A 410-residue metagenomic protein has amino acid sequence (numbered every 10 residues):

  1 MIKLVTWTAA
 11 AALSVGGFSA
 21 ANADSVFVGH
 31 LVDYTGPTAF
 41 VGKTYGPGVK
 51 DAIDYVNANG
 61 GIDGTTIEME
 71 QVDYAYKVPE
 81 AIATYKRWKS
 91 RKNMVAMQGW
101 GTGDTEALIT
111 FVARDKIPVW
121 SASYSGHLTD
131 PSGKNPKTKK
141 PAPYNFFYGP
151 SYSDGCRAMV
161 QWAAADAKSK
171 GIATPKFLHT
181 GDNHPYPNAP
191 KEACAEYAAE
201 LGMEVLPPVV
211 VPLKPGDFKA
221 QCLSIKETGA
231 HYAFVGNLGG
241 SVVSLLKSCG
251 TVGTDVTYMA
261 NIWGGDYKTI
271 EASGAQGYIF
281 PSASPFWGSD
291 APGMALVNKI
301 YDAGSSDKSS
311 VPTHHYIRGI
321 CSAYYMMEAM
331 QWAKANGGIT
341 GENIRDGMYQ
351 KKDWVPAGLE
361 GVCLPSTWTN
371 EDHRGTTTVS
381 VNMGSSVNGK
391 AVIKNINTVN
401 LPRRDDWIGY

Functional and structural regions predicted by a protein language model:
M1-N22: Gram-negative bacterial Sec-dependent N-terminal signal peptides
A20-H30, G61-T66, A164-K176: Immediate post-signal peptide segment of exported/extracytoplasmic ligand-binding proteins
V26-K50, V72-P79, G101, T180-A189 (+1 more regions): Extracytoplasmic "Venus flytrap"
F27, F40-P47, Y55, N59-K134 (+4 more regions): Beta-alpha junction/loop-to-helix N-cap segments that form part of ligand/metal-binding clefts
P37, V41, Y45-A52, A81-T84 (+14 more regions): Stable alpha-helical elements in mature extracytoplasmic
M94-L206, V256-F280: Extracytoplasmic ligand/sensor domains, especially the bilobed periplasmic-binding protein
G126, G149-P150, L246-C321, N400: Extracellular/periplasmic periplasmic-binding protein-like sensory domains
A303-Y316, M327-K394, Y410: Segments of small-molecule ligand-sensing domains
